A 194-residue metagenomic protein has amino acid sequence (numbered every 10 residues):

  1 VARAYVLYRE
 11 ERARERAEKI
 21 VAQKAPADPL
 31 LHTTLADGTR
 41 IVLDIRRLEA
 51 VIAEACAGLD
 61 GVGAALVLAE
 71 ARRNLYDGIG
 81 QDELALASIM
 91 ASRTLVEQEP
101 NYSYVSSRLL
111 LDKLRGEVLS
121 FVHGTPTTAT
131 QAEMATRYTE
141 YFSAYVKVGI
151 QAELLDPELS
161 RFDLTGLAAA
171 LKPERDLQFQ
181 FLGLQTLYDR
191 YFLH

Functional and structural regions predicted by a protein language model:
V1-H194: Extended catalytic cores of very large enzyme megasubunits
